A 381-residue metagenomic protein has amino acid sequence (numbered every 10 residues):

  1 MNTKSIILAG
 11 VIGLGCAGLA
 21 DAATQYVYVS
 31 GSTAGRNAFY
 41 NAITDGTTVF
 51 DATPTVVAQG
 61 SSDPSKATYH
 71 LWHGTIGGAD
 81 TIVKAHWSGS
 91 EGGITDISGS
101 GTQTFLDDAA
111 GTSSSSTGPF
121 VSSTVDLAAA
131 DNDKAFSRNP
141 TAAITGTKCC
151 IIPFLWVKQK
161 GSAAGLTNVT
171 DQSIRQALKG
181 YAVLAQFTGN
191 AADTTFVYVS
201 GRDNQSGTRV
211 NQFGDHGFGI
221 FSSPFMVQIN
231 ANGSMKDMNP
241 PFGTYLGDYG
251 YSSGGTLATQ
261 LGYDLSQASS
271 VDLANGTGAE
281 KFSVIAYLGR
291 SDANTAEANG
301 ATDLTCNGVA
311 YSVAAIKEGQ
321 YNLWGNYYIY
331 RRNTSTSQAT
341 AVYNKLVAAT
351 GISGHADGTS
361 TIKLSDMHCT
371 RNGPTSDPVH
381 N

Functional and structural regions predicted by a protein language model:
M1-I7: Bacterial N-terminal signal peptides that target proteins for export
A9-G15: Bacterial N-terminal signal peptides
C16-A22: Sec/Tat signal peptide C-region and signal peptidase I cleavage site
A22-N381: Flexible loop/hinge segments at secondary-structure junctions
